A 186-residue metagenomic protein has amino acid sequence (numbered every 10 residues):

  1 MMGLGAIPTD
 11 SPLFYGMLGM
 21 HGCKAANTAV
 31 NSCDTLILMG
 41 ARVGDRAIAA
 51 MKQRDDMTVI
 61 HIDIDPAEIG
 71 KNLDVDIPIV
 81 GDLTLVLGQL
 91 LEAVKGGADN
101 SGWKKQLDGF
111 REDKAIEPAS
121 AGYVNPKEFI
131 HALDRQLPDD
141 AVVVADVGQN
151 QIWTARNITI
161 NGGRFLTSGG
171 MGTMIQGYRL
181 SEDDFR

Functional and structural regions predicted by a protein language model:
M1, C23, N125: Residue-level signal for threonine
M1, L38-G40, I62, V144-G148 (+1 more regions): Generic beta-strand/beta-sheet core signal
G3-L4, P66, N150, G172: Residue-level detector of flexible, active-site-proximal loop/helix-junction positions within diverse enzyme catalytic
L4-Q106: Glycine-rich, acidic loop regions that bind phosphate or pyrophosphate groups
T9, D108-F185: Active-site diphosphate/adenylate-binding microenvironment
